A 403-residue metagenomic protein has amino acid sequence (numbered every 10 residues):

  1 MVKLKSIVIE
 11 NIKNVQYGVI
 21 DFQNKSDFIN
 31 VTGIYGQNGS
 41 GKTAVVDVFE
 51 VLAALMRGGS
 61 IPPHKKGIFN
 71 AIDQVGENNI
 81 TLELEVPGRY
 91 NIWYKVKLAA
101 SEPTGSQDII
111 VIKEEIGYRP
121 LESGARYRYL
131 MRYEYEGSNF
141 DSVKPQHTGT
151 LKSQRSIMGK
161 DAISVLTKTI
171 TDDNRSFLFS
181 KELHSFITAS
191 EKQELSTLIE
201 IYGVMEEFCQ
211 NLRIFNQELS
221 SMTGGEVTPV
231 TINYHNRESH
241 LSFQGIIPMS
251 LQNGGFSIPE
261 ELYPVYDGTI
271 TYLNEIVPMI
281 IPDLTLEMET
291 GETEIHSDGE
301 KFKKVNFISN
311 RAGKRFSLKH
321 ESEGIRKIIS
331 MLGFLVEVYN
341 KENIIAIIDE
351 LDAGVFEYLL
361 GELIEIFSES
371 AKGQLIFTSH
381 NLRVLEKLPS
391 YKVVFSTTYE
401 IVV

Functional and structural regions predicted by a protein language model:
M1-H64, T269, G299-V403: Switch/communication elements of ASCE P-loop NTPase nucleotide-binding domains
E10, D21-Q23, E83-P87, A99 (+3 more regions): A structural detector for beta-sheet-dominated domains
V46-T104: Conserved P-loop NTP-binding catalytic core
A53-M56, L84, T269-T285, F367: Hydrophobic, Leu/Ile/Phe/Ala-enriched alpha-helical segments that form helix-helix packing faces
P63-I68, L284-F302: Long, charged, glycine-rich C-terminal linkers/tails
Y90-E102, A125-Y133, L286-T290: Broad, structure-driven detector of short, well-ordered beta-strand segments within folded domains
K95-I109, G291-H296, Y399: Short beta-strand micro-motifs enriched in acidic
S101-I281: Electropositive, glycine-dotted interaction segments that contact anionic polymers or phosphate-rich ligands
